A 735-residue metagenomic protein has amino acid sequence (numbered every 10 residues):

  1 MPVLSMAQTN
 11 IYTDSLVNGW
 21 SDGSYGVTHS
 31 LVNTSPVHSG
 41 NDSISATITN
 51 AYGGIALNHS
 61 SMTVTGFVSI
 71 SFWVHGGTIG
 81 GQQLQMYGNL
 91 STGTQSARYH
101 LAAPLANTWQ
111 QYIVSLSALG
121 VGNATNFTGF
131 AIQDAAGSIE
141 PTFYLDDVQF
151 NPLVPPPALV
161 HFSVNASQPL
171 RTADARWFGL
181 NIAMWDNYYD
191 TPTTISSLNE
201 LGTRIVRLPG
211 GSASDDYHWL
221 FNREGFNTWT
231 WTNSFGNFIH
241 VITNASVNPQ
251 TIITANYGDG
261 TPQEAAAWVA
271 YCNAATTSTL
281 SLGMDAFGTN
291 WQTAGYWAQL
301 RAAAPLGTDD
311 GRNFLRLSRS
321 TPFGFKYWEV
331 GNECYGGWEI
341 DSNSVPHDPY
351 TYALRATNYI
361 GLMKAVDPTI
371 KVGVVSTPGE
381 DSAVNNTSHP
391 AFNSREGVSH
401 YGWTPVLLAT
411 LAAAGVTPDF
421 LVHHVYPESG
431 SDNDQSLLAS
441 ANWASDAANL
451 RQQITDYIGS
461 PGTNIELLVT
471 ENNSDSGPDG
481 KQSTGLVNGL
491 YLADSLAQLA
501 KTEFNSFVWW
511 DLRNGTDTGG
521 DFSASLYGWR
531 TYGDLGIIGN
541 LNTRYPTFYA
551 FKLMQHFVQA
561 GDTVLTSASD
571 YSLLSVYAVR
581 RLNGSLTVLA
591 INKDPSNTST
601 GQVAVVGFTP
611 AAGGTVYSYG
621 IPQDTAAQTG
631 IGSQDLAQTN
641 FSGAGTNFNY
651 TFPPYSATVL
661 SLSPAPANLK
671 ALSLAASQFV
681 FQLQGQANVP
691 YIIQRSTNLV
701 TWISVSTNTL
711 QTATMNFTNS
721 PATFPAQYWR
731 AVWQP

Functional and structural regions predicted by a protein language model:
V32-G53: Short carbohydrate-recognition loop motifs
I48-N126, S138-Y144, T276: Extracellular ligand-binding interfaces
F72, Q111-Q149, A286-L317: Extracellular beta-strand ligand-recognition surfaces/modules
S163, S167-I239, T243-G260, A267 (+5 more regions): N-terminal substrate-binding region of glycoside hydrolase catalytic domains
C272, G288-F314, H347-S495, T502: Noncatalytic carbohydrate-binding groove/subsite architecture in carbohydrate-active enzymes
V469-V558, D562-S575, L582: Aromatic/acidic polysaccharide-binding cleft in carbohydrate-active enzymes
D570-A612, V616-Y619, Y655-S663: Carbohydrate-binding surface patches
A665-P735: Short, composition-biased motifs enriched in small/polar/acidic residues
